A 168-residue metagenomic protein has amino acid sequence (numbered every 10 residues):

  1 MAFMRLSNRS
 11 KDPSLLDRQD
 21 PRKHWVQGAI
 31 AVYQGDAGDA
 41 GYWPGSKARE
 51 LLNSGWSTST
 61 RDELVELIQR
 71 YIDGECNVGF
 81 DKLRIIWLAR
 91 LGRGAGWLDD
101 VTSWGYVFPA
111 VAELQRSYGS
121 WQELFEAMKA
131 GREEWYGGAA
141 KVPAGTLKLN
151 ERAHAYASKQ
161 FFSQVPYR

Functional and structural regions predicted by a protein language model:
M1-R168: Polar/charged low-complexity regulatory segments
